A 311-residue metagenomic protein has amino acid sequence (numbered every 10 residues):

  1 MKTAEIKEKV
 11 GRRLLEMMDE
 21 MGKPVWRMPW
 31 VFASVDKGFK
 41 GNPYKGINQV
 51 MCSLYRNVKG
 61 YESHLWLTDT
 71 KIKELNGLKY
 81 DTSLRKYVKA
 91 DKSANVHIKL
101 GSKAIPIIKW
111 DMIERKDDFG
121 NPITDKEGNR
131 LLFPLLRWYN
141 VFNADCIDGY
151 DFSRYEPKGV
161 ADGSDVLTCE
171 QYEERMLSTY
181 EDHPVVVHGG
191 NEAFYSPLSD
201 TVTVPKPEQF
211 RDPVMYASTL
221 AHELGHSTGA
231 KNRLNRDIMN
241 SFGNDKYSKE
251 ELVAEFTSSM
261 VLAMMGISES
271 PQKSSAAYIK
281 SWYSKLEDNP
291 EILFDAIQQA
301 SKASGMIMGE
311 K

Functional and structural regions predicted by a protein language model:
M1-K311: N-terminal accessory/interface modules of nucleic-acid-binding and processing proteins
